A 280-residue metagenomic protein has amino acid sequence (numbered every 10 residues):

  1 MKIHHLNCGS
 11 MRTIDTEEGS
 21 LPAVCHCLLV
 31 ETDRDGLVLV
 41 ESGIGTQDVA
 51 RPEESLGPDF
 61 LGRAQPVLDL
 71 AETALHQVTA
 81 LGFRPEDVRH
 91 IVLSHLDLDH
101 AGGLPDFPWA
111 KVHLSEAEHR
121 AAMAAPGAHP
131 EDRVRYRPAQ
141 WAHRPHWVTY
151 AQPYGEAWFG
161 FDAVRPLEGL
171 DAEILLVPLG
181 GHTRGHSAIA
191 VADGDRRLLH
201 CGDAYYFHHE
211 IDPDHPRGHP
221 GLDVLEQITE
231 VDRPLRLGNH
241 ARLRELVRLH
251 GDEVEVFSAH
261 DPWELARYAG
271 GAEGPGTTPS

Functional and structural regions predicted by a protein language model:
M1-V67, R242, L249-G251: Zn-dependent metallo-beta-lactamase
K2-C8, L39-E41, I174-L179, L199-D203: Active-site-proximal beta-strand elements of phosphoester/diester hydrolases
H5-C8, E17-E18, C27-T32, Q152-G194: Core dinuclear metal-dependent hydrolase active-site scaffold
C8-G9, S42-I44, L96, E118 (+3 more regions): Active-site metal-binding loops of divalent metal-dependent hydrolases
R34-L37, G194-L198: Active-site beta-strand-loop-beta-strand hairpin of nuclease catalytic cores that positions key catalytic residues
T46, G62-A74, D195-S280: Cap/insert and terminal regions of metallo-dependent hydrolase folds
E53-L114: Active-site metal-binding motif and surrounding structural segment of the metallo-beta-lactamase
P66-F83, D87, A117-P178, I228-E253: Metallo-beta-lactamase
